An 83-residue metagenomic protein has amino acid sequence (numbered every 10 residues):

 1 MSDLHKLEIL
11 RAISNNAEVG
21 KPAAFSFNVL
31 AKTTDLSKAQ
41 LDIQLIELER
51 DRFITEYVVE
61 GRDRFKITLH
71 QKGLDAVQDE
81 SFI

Functional and structural regions predicted by a protein language model:
M1-I13: Short alpha-helical segments that sit at the start of domains
S2-D3, D35-R50: Short amphipathic alpha-helical interaction segments
A12-V19, A76: Short amphipathic alpha-helical elements of helix-turn-helix/winged-helix folds
V19-T33: Short acidic, hydrophobic short linear motifs in intrinsically disordered regions
E49-G61: A short, conserved structural fragment
G61-L69: Minor-groove-contacting beta-hairpin "wing" of winged helix-turn-helix DNA-binding domains
Q71-I83: Short, amphipathic alpha-helical interaction segments positioned at domain boundaries
